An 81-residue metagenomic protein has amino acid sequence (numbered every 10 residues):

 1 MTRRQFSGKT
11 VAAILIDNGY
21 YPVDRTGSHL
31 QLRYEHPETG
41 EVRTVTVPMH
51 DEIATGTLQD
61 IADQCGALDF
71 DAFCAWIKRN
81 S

Functional and structural regions predicted by a protein language model:
M1-R4, E35-T39, D71-S81: Ribonuclease/tRNase effector modules and their secretory precursors
M1-T26: N-terminal first-folded block
R4, H50-D51: Alpha-helix initiation/capping motif
A12, Q31, D60: Short, electropositive, low-hydrophobicity segments enriched in small/polar residues
V23-G40: Major-groove DNA-recognition helix of helix-turn-helix-type DNA-binding domains
V42-T44: Short, mixed charged/polar active-site loops that provide acid/base catalysis or chelate metal/phosphate cofactors
E52-S81: C-terminal structural segments of small proteins and small subunits
